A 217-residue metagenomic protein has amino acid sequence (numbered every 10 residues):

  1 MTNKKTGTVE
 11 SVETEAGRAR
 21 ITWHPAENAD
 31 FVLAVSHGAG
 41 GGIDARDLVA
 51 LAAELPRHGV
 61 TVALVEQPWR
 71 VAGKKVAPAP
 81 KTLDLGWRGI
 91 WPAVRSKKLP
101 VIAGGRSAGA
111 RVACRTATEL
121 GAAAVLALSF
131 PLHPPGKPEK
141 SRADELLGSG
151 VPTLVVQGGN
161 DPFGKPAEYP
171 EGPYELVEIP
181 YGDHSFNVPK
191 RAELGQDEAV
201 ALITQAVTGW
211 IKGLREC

Functional and structural regions predicted by a protein language model:
E10-P100, F186-P189, E193: Serine-hydrolase catalytic machinery in alpha/beta-hydrolase-like enzymes
Q67-P68, A127-P135, G158-N160: Active-site nucleophile loop of the alpha/beta-hydrolase fold
W87, K190-C217: Catalytic active-site module of serine/aspartate enzymes centered on a nucleophile-bearing elbow/loop
G105-A113: Gly/Ala-rich beta-loop-alpha elbow adjacent to hydrolase catalytic centers
V112-T116, G136: Hydrolases whose catalytic domains are alpha/beta-hydrolase-1, hotdog thioesterase, or metallo-beta-lactamase-like
S149-G150, V155-Q157, D161: Short beta-strand/loop motif that positions the catalytic acidic residue of the alpha/beta-hydrolase fold
